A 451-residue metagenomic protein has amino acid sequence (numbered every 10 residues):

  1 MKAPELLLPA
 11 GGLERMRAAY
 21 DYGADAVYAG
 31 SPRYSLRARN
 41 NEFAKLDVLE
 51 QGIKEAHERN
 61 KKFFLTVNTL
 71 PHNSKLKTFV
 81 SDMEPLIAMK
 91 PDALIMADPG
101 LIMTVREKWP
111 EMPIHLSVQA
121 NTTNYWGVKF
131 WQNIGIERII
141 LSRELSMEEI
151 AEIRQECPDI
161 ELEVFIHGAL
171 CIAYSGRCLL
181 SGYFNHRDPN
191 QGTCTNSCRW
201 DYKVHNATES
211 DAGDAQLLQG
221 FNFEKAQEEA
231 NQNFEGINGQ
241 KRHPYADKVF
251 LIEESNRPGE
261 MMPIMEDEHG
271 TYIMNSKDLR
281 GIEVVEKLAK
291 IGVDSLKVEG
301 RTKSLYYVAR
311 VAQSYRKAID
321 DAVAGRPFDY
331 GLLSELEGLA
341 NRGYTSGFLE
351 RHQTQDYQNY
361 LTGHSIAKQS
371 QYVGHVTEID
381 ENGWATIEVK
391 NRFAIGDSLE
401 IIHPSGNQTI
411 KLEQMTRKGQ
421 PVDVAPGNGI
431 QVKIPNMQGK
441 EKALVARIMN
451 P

Functional and structural regions predicted by a protein language model:
M1-Y22, A26-A38, G52-I53, R59-K77 (+4 more regions): Surface-exposed amphipathic alpha-helical tracts and adjacent flexible/coil segments at the periphery of soluble enzymes
E42-V48, K77-D82: Charged helix-capping and loop-helix junction motifs
E50, F63-T66, D82, M96-A97: Phosphodiester-processing cores and adjacent nucleic acid-binding clamps
K75-T78, V105-E107, W126-G127: Short, conserved acidic/polar surface loops in the N-terminal third of protein domains
K77, E111-M112, L116-T123: Gly/Gly-Pro- and Ser/Thr-rich, intrinsically disordered tail segments characteristic of DNA damage-repair and tolerance
M83-M89: An active-site-proximal structural segment forming one wall of the substrate-binding cleft that immediately precedes
G100-L101: Alpha-helix capping/helix-boundary segments
